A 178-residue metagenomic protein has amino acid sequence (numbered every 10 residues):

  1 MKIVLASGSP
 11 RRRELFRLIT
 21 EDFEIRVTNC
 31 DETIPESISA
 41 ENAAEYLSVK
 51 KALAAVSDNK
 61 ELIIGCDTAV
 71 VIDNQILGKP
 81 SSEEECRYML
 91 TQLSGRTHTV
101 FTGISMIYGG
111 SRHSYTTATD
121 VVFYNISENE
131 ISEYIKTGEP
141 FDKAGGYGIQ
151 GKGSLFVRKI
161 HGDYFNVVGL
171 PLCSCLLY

Functional and structural regions predicted by a protein language model:
K2-E21: N-terminal beta1-alpha1 ligand-phosphate binding loop
K2-V4, I38-L177: Anionic-ligand binding patches
G8, T28, G109: Cofactor-binding loop segments of dinucleotide-utilizing enzymes, especially the Rossmann-like FAD- and NAD(P)+-binding
E14-L18, P35-E36, S57-D58: Short loop/helix-cap segments at secondary-structure boundaries that form the rim of catalytic
D22-F23, F141: Residue-level detector of short coil/turn "hinge" positions at structural boundaries
E24-T33: A short beta-strand-loop structural module common to alpha/beta enzyme folds
